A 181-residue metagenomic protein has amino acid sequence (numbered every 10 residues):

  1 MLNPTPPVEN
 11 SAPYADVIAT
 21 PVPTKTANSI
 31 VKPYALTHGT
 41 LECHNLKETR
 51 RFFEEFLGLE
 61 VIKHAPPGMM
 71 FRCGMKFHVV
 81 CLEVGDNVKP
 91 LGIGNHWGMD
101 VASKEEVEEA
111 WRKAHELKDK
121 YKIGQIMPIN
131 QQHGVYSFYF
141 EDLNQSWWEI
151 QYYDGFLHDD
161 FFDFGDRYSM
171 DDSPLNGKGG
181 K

Functional and structural regions predicted by a protein language model:
L2-K47, W97, F156-K181: N-terminal beta-strand motif that seeds the catalytic metal site of vicinal oxygen chelate
V8-P21, K25, E60-N95, V101 (+1 more regions): Conserved short beta-strand elements that form part of the metal-binding/catalytic scaffold of enzyme active sites
K32-A35, P90-G94, Q132: Short glycine-enriched loop/turn motifs at secondary-structure junctions
E42, R72-G74, E141: A generic structural motif
H44-K47, G98-W147, G155, P174-K181: Vicinal oxygen chelate
N45-E60: Amphipathic alpha-helical segments
